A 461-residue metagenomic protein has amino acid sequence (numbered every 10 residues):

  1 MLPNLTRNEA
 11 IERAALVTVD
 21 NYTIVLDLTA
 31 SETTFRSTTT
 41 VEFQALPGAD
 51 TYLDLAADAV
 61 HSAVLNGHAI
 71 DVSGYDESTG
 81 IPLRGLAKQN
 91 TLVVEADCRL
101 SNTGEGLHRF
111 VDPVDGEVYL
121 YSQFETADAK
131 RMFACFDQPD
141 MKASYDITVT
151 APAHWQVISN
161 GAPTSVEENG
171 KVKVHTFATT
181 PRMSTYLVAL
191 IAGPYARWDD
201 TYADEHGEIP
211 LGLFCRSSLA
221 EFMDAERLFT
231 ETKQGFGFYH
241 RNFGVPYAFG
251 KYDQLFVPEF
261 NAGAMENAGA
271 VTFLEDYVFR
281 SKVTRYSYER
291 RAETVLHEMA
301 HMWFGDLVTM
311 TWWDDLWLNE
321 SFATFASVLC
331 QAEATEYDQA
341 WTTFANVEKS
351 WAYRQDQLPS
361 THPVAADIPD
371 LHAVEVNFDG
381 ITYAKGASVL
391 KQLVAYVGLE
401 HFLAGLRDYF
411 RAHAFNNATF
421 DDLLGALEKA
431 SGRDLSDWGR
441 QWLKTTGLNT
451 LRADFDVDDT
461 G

Functional and structural regions predicted by a protein language model:
M1-G250, R354, D367, F378-I381 (+6 more regions): Acidic/His-enriched low-complexity segments
F177, E208, G212-G461: Hydrophobic alpha-helical and helix-loop surface patches within well-folded domains that function as non-catalytic
